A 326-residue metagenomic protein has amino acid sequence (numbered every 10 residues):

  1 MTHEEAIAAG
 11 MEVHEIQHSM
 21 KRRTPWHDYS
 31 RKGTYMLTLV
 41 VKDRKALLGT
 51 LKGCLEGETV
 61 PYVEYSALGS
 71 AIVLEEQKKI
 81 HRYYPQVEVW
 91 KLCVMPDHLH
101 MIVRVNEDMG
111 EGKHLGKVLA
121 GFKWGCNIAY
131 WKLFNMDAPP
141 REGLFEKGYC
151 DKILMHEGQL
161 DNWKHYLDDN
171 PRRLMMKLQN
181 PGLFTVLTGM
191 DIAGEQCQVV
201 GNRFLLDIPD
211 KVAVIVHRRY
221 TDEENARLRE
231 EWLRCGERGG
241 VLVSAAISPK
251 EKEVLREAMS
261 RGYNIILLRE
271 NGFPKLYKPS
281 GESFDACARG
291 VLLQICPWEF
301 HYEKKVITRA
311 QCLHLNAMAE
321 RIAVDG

Functional and structural regions predicted by a protein language model:
M1-T185, E195: Short catalytic/metal-binding and nucleic-acid-binding patches
V186-G326: Glycine-biased, small-residue-rich flexible motifs in mid-sequence functional cores and linkers
